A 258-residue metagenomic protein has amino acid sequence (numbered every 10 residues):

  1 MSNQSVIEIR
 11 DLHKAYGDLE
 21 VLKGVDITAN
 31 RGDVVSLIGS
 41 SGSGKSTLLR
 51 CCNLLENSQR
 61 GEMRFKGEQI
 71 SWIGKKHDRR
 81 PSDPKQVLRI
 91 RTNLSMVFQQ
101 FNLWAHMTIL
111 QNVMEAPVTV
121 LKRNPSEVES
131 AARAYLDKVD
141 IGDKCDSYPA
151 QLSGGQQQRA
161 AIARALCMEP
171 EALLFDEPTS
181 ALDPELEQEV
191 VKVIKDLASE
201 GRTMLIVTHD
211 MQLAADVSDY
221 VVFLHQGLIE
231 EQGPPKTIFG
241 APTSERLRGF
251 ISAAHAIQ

Functional and structural regions predicted by a protein language model:
I38-S40: The feature captures the beta-strand-to-loop junction immediately N-terminal to the Walker
S147-A150, M168, E200: Conserved signature/switch motifs of ABC ATPase nucleotide-binding domains
L173-D176: Catalytic Walker B motif of ABC-type/P-loop ATPase nucleotide-binding domains
P184-L186: Helix N-cap at the start of a conserved alpha-helix in ABC-type nucleotide-binding domains
A214-D216: A short, surface-exposed alpha-helical micro-motif characterized by mixed small hydrophobic and charged/polar residues
Q232-G233: ABC ATPase "signature
